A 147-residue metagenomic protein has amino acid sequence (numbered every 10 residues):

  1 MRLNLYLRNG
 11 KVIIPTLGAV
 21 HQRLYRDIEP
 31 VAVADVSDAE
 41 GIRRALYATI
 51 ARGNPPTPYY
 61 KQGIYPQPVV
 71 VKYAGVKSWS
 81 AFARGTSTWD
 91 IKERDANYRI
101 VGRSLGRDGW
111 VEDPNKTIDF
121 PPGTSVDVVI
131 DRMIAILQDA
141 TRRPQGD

Functional and structural regions predicted by a protein language model:
M1-E40, I91-D131, A135, R142-G146: Intrinsically disordered, low-complexity regulatory segments enriched in Ser/Thr/Pro and charged residues
A32-T88, E112-K116: Negatively charged, low-complexity tracts enriched in Asp/Glu with abundant Ser/Thr
Y47-P55, D131, A135-R142: Short, intrinsically disordered, mixed-charge
